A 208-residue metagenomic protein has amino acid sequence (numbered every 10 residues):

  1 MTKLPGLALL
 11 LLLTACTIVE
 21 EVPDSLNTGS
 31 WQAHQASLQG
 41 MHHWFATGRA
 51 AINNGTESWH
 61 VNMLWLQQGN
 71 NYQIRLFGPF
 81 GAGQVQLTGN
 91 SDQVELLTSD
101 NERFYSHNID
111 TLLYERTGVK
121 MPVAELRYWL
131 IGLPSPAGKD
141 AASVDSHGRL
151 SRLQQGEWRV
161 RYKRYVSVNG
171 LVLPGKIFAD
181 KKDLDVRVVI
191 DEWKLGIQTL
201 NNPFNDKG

Functional and structural regions predicted by a protein language model:
T2-L10: Sec-dependent signal peptide recognition, specifically the positively charged N-region followed immediately by
L12-A15: C-terminal motif of bacterial Sec signal peptides marking the signal peptidase cleavage site
T17-E20: Bacterial signal peptide processing site
H34-G55: A short, Trp-centered hydrophobic/proline-enriched beta-strand micro-motif
N54-S58, P79-A82, K182-D183: Solvent-exposed loop/turn segments connecting transmembrane beta-strands in outer-membrane beta-barrel proteins
N71-K120: An acidic-aromatic
T111-D140, V144-H147: Solvent-exposed helix/loop surface patches that form functional interfaces
G132-G208: Gly/Pro-enriched, hydrophobic low-complexity segments that function as extracytoplasmic propeptides/linkers
